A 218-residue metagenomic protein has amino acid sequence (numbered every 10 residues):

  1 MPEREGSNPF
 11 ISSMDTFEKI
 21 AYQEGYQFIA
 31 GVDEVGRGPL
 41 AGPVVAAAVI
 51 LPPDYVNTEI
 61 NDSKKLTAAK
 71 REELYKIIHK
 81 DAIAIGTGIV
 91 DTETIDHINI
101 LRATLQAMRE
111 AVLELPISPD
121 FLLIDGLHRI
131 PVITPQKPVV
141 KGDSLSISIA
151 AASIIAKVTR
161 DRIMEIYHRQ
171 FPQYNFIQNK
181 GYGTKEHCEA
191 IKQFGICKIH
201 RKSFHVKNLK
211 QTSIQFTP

Functional and structural regions predicted by a protein language model:
M1-P218: RNase H-like, Mg2+-dependent phosphodiesterase core, and more generally RNA phosphate-backbone-engaging helix-loop
